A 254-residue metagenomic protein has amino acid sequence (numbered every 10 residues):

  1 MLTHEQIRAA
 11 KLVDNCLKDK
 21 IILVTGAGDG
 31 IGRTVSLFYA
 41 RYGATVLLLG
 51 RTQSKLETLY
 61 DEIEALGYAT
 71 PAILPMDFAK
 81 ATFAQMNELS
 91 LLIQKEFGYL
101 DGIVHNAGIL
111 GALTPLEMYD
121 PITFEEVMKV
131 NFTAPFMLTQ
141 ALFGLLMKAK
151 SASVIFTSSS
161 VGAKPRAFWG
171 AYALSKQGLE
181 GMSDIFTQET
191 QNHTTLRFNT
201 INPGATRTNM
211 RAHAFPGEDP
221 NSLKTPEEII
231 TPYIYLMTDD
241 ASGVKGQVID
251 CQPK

Functional and structural regions predicted by a protein language model:
L2, I7, L196, T200-I201 (+2 more regions): C-terminal helical subdomain
K20, Y68, Y99-L100, L146-S159 (+2 more regions): Active-site loop of short-chain dehydrogenase/reductase
I21, G26-G30: Conserved glycine-rich cofactor-binding loop
A44-T58: Conserved glycine-rich Rossmann-like NAD(P)H-binding loop of the short-chain dehydrogenase/reductase
L66-T82: Rossmann-fold cofactor-recognition segment
L89, T114-L116, D120-E125: Substrate-binding pocket helix/loop in short-chain dehydrogenase/reductase
M147-K148, A152-N192, A205: Catalytic loop of short-chain dehydrogenase/reductase
